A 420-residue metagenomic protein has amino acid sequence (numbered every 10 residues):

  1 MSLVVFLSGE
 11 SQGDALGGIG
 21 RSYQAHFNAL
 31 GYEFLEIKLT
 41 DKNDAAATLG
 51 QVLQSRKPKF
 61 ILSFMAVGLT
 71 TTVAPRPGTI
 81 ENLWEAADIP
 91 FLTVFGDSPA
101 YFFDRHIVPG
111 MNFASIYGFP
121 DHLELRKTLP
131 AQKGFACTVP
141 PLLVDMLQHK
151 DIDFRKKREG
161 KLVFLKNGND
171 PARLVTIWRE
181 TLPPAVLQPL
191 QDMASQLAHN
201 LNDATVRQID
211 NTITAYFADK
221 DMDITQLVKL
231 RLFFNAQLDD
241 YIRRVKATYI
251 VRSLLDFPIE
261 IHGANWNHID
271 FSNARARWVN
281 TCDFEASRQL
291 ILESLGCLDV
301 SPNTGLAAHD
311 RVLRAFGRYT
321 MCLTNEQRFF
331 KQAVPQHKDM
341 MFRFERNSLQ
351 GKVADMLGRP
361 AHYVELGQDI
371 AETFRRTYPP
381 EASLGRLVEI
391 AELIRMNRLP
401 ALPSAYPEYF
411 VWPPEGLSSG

Functional and structural regions predicted by a protein language model:
M1-V5: Extreme N-terminal starter segment of soluble prokaryotic enzymes
F6-G9, G17-T128, M146-K150, F284-Q289 (+5 more regions): Extended catalytic core of nucleotide-activated donor transferases of GT-like folds
F6-G9, G18-L30, L35-L39, V108-P109 (+2 more regions): Catalytic binding pocket for nucleotide-activated donors in carbohydrate/polymer assembly enzymes
S8-G13, I19, Q132-G305, E326-F330: Nucleotide-sugar donor-binding catalytic core of glycosyltransferases
R21, G78, P120, R244-L255 (+2 more regions): A structural signal for well-ordered alpha-helical segments within the folded catalytic domains of diverse enzymes
G31, D88, N112, K133-A136 (+4 more regions): A generic structural signal for alpha->beta connector loops
E36, L92-V94, A114-G118, T138-P140 (+2 more regions): Short, hydrophobic beta-strand segments that form beta-sheet elements in well-ordered domains
P75-L92, W178-L190, R311-T320: A short, gly/pro- and small-residue-rich
